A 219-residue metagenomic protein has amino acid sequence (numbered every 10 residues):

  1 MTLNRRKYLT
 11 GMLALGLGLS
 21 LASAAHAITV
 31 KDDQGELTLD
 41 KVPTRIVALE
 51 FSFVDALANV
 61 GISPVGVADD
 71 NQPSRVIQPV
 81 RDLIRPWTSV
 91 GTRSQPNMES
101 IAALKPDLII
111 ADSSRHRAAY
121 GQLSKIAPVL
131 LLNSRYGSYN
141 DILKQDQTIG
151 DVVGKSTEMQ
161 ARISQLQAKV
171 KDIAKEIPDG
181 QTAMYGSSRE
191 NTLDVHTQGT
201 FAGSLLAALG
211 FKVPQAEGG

Functional and structural regions predicted by a protein language model:
T2-S52, S156-G186: Bacterial Sec-exported substrate-binding components of ABC uptake systems
E36, A118-E190: Extracytoplasmic substrate-binding proteins
T38-V42, D82-S89, A161, L209-G219: A local structural motif
P43-P64, N140-D146, I163-S164, S187-E190 (+1 more regions): N-terminal hydrophobic signal/anchor transmembrane helix of membrane proteins
F51-S100: A short, structured surface patch at a secondary-structure boundary
S52-D55, D70-P73, L108, R115-R117 (+2 more regions): Solvent-exposed loop/turn segments at secondary-structure junctions within structured extracellular/periplasmic domains
N71, R75, V195-G219: Alpha-helical, coiled-coil/dimerization segments enriched in small aliphatic residues
S100, K105-A111, P128: Proline-aspartate-enriched helix->loop->beta-strand connector
